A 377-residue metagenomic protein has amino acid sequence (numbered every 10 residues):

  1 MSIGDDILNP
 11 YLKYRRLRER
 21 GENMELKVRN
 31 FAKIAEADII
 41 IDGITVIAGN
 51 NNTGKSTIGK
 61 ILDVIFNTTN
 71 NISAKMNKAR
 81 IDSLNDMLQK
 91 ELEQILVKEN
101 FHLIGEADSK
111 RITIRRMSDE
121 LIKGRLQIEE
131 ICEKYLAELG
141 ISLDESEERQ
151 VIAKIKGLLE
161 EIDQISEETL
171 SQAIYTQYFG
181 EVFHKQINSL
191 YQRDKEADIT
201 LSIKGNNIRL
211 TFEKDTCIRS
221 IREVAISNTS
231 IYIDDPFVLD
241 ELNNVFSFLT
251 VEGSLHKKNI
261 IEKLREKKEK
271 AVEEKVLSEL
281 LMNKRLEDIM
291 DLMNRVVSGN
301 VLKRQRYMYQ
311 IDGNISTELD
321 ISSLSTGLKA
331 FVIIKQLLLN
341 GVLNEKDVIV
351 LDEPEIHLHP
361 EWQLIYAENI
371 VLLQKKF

Functional and structural regions predicted by a protein language model:
S2-G21, T68-L339, L343-K346: Phosphate-coordinating catalytic segments in nucleotide- and nucleic-acid-processing enzymes
I3, I7, Y11-T68, A79-L84: Pre-Walker A-like glycine/lysine-rich segment at the N-terminus of P-loop NTPase domains
V348-V350: Walker B motif beta-strand of ABC-family P-loop ATPases
D352-P354: Walker B catalytic acidic pair
L358, W362-Q363: Short alpha-helix in the ABC/ABC-like ATPase nucleotide-binding domain
I365-A367: Conserved hydrophobic alpha-helix in the ABC-type ATPase nucleotide-binding domain
I370: Class I S-adenosylmethionine-dependent transferase superfamily signal
Q374-K375: Conserved ATPase "switch" residues in P-loop NTPase domains
